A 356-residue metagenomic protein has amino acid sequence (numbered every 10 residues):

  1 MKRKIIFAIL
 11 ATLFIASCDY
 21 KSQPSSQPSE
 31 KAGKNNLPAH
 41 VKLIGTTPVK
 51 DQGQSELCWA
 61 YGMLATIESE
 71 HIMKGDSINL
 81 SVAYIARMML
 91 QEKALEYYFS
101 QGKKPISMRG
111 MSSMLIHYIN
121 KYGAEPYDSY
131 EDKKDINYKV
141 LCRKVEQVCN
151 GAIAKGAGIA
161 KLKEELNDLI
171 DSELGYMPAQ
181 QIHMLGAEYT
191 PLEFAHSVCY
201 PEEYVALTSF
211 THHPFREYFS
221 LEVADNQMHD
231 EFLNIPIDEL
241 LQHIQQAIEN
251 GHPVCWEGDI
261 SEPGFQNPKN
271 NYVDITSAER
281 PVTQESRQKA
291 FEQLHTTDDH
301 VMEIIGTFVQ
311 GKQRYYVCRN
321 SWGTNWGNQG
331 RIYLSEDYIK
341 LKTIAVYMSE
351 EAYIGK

Functional and structural regions predicted by a protein language model:
I5-L13: Sec-dependent N-terminal signal peptides
I15-S17: C-terminal motif of bacterial Sec signal peptides marking the signal peptidase cleavage site
D19-K21: Bacterial signal peptide processing site
Q23-I44: N-terminal regions that are enriched for targeting/export leaders and immediately downstream pro/stem segments
K42, E164-K356: Active-site signature of cysteine proteases
I44-E56, F99-S107, Q227-N234, H243-I244 (+1 more regions): Second-shell loop/turn segments in exported
Q52-I67, I106-S113, H300: Active-site nucleophilic cysteine motif
L80-E188: Papain-like cysteine protease catalytic cores
